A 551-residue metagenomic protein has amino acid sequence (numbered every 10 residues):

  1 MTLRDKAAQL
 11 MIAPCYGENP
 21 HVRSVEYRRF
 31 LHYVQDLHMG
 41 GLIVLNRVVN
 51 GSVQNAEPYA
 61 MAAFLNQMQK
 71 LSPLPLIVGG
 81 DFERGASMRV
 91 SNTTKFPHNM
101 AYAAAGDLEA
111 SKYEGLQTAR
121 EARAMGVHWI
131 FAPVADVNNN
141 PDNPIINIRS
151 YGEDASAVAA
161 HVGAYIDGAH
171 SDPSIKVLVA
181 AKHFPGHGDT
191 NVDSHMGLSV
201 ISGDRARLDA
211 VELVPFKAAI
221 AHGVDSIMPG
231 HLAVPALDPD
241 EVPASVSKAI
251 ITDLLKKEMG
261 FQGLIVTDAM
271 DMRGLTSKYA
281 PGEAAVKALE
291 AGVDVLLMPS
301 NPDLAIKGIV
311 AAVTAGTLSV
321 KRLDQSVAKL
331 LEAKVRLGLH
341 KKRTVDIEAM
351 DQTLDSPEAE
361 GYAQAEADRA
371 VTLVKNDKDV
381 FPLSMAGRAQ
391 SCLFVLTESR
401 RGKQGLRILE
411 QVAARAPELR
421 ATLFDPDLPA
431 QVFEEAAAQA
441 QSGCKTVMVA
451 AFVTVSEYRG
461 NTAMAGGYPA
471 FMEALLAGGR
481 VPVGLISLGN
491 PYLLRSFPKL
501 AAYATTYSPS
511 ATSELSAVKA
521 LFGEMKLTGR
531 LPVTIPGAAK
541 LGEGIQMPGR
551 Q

Functional and structural regions predicted by a protein language model:
M1-H183, L213, K217, S247-M298 (+7 more regions): N-terminal beta-rich core of secreted/periplasmic extracellular enzymes
M1-H32, K257, Y279-Q551: Preference for extracellular/luminal or secreted protein segments
G17, V48, R84, A135-D136 (+8 more regions): Active-site-proximal loop/turn and secondary-structure-junction residues that shape catalytic pockets, frequently
G51-S52, P235-D238, R273-G274, S456-Y458: Short, solvent-exposed loop/turn segments at secondary-structure junctions
S87-S91, N138-D142, G188-D193, A236 (+3 more regions): Short acidic/His/Gly/Ser-rich catalytic and metal-binding motifs that mark active-site loops of diverse hydrolases
V90-T93, N191-M196, D238-P243, R273-E283 (+2 more regions): Histidine/acidic-residue-rich catalytic or RNA/ligand-binding cores of hydrolases and nuclease-related proteins
V192-A210: Binuclear metal-dependent hydrolase catalytic cores centered on His/Asp/Glu-rich metal-binding motifs
